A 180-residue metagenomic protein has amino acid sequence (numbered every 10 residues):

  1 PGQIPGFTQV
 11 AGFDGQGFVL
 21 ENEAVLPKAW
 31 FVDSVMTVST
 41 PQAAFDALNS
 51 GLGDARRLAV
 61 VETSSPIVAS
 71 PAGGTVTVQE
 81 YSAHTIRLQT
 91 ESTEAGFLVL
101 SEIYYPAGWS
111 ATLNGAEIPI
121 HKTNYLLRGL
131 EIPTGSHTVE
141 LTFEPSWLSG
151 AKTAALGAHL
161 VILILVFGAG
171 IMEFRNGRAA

Functional and structural regions predicted by a protein language model:
P1-V38: Aromatic/acidic, Gly/Pro-rich catalytic loop(s) in extracytoplasmic/lumenal soluble domains of multi-pass membrane
I4, V10-G15, L26, N49-A180: Active-site-proximal, structured, solvent-exposed surfaces of multi-pass membrane proteins that position macromolecular
S34-N49: A conserved amphipathic helix/loop scaffold that creates a polar/acidic microenvironment used either to coordinate
